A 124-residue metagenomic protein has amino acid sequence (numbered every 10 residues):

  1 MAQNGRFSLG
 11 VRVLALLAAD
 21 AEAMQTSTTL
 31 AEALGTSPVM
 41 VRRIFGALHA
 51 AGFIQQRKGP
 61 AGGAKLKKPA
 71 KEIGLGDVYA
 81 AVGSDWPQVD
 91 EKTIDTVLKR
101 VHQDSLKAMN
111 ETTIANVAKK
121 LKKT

Functional and structural regions predicted by a protein language model:
A18-E22, K68-P69: Short helix-capping/hinge SLiMs at alpha-helix to coil transitions
Q25-G35: A short alpha-helical element within helix-turn-helix/winged-helix DNA-binding domains across DNA-binding proteins
E32, H49-A50: Alpha-helical residues within the helix-turn-helix
A51-K67: Beta-hairpin "wing" of winged helix-turn-helix
A70-T96: Conserved segment of winged-helix/HTH DNA-binding domains
D90-T124: C-terminal regulatory/oligomerization modules of transcriptional regulators
